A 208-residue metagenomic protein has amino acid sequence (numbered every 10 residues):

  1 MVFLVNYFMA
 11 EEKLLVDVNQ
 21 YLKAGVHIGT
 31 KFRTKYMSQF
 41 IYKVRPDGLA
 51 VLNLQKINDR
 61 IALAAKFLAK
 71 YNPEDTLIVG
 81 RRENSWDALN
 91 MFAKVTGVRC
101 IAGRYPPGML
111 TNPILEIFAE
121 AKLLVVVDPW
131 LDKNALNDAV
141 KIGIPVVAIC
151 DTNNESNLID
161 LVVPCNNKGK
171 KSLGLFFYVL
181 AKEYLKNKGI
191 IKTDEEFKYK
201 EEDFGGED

Functional and structural regions predicted by a protein language model:
M1-F8: Short, Lys/Arg-enriched N-terminal segments with co-localized hydrophobic residues within the first ~10-30 amino acids
F8-K198, G205: Ribosome large-subunit tunnel/peptidyl-transferase-proximal elements
D208: Intrinsically disordered, low-complexity arginine-rich tails of RNA-binding/processing proteins
